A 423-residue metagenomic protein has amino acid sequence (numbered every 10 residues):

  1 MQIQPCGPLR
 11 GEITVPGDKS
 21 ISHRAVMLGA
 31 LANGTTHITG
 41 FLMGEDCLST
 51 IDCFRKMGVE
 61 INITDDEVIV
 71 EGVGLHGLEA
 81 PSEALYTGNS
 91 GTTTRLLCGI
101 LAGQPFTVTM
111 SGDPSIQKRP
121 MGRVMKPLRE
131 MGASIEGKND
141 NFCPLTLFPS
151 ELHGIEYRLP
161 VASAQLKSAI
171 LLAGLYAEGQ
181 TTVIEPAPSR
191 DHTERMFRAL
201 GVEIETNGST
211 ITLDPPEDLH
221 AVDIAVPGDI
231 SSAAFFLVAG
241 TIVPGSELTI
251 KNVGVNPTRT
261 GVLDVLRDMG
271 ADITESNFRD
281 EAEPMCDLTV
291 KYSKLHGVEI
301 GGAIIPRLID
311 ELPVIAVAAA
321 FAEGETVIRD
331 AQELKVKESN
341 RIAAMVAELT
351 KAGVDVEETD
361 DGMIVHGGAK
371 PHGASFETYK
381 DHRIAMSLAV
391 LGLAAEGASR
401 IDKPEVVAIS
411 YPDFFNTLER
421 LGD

Functional and structural regions predicted by a protein language model:
M1-D423: Structural preference for solvent-exposed beta-strand-turn elements and adjacent flexible terminal/loop segments within
